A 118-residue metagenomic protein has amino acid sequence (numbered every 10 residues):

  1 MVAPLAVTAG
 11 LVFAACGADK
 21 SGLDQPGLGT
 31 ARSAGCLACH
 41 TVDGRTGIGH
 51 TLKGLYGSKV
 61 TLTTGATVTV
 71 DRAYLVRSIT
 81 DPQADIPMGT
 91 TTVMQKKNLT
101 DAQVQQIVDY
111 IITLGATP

Functional and structural regions predicted by a protein language model:
M1-L5: Bacterial N-terminal signal peptides that target proteins for export
V12-A15: C-terminal motif of bacterial Sec signal peptides marking the signal peptidase cleavage site
G17-K20: Bacterial signal peptide processing site
D24, L28, T41-S78, Q95 (+1 more regions): Gly/Gly-Pro-rich "capping" loops immediately C-terminal to redox-active cysteine motifs in periplasmic/lumenal
G27-G35: Local sequence-structure signature of Cys/Sec-based thiol-disulfide redox active-site neighborhoods
A38, G47-L55, T80-L114: Axial heme c-ligation environment in periplasmic c-type cytochrome domains
T117-P118: Short, solvent-exposed mixed-charge patches
